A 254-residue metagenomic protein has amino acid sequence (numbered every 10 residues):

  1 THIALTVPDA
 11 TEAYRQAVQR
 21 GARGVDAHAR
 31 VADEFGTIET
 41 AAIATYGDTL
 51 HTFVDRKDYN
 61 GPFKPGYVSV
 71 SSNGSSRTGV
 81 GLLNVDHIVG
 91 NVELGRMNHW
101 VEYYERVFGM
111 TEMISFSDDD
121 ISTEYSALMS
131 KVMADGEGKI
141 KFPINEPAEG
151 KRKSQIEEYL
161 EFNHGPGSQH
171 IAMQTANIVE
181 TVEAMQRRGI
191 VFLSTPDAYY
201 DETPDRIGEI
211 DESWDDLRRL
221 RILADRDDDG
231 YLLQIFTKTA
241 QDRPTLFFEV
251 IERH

Functional and structural regions predicted by a protein language model:
T1, N84, N163-S168: Short glycine-enriched loop/turn motifs at secondary-structure junctions
H2-V92, R96-M97, I114-Y125, M129-K151 (+1 more regions): Vicinal oxygen chelate
I88, E105-V107: Membrane-embedded hairpin module used as a gating/binding unit in multi-pass transport and secretion proteins
L94, V101-Y103, F162, G167: Extended non-catalytic domains of envelope/secretory-pathway proteins
G109-E112: Phosphate-binding active sites in nucleotide-utilizing proteins
E146-G165: Flexible internal linker/loop segments at domain or repeat junctions
G167-I178: C-terminal, well-structured subdomains that either form a transmembrane helix-short loop-helix hairpin in multi-pass
